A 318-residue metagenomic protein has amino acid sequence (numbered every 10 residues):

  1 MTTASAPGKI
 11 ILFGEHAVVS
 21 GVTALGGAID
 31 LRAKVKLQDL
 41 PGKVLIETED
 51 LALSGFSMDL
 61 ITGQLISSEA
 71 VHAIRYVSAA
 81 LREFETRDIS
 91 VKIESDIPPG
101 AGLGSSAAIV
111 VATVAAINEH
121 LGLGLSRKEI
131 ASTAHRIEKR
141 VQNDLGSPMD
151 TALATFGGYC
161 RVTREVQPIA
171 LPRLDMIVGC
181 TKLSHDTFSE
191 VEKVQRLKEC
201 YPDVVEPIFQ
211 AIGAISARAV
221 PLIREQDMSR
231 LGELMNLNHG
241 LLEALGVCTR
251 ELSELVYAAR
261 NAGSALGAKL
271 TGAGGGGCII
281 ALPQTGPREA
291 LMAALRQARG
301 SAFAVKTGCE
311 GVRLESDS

Functional and structural regions predicted by a protein language model:
T2-P7, I11-F13, V18, G26 (+5 more regions): C-terminal nucleotide
V19-S20, G100: Short, solvent-exposed loop/turn segments at secondary-structure junctions
I29, L103-L123, R127: DPxDG-like acidic metal-binding loop motif
A79-A101: Glycine- and acidic-rich phosphate- and metal-coordinating loops
F84, K128-A131: A glycine-rich beta-to-alpha transition motif near the start of alpha/beta enzyme domains, typified by
G276: Glycine-rich active-site/cofactor-binding loop and its immediate structural neighborhood
